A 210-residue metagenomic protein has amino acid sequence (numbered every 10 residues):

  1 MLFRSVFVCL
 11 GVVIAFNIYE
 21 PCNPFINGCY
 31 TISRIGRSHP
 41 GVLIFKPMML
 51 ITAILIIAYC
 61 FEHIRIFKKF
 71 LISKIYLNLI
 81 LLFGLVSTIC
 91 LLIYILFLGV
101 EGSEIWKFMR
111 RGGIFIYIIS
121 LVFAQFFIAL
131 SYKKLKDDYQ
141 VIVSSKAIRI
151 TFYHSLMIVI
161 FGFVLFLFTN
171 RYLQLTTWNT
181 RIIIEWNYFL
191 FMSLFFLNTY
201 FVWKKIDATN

Functional and structural regions predicted by a protein language model:
S5-V13, M49-H63, G84-I95, I118-I128 (+2 more regions): Helical transmembrane-bundle signal
V13-I26, L167-L173: Membrane-helix interface motif
S33-I54: Interfacial helix-start motif at the membrane-water boundary
Y59-L85: Cytoplasmic juxtamembrane regions at transmembrane-helix boundaries
K68, L96-E104, L165-T176: Juxtamembrane "helix-exit" motif on the non-cytosolic side of transmembrane helices
S87-S144: Membrane-proximal helix-loop-helix units in multi-pass membrane proteins
F127-N210: Terminal transmembrane helical module of multi-pass membrane proteins
